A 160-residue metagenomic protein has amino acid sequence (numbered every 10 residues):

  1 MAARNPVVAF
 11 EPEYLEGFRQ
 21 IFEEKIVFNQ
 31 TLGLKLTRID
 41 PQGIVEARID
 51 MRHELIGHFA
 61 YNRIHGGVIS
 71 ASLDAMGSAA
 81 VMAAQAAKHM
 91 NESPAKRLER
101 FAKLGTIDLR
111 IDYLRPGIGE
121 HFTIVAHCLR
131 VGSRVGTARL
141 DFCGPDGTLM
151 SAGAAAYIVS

Functional and structural regions predicted by a protein language model:
M1-S160: Terminal targeting signals and extreme-terminal segments of soluble enzymes
